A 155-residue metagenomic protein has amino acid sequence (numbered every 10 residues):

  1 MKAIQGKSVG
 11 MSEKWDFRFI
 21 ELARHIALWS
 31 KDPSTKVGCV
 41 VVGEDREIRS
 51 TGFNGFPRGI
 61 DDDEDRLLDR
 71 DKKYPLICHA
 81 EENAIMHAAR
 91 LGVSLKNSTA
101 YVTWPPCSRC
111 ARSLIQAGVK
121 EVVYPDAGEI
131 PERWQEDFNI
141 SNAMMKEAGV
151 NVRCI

Functional and structural regions predicted by a protein language model:
M1-I155: Zinc-dependent deaminase catalytic domain
